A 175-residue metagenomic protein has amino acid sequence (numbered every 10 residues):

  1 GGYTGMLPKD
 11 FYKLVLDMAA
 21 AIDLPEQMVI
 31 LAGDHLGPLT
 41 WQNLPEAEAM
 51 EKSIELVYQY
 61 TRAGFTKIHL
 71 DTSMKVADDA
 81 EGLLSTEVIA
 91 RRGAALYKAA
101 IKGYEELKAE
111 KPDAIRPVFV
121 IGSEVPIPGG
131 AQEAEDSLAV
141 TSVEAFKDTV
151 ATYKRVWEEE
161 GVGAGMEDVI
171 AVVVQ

Functional and structural regions predicted by a protein language model:
G1, Q27-H35, T66-T72, P117-S123 (+1 more regions): Hydrophobic faces of well-ordered beta-strands that scaffold small-molecule active sites in alpha/beta enzyme cores
G1-P8, L70-L84: Glycine-rich, proline-tolerant flexible connector loops at the mouths of alpha/beta enzymes
G2-D17, W41-Q59, A90-A94: Glycine-rich anion/phosphate-binding loops
Y12-I30, T61-R62, K102-A114, R155-E167: Acidic (Asp/Glu)-rich catalytic clusters
A32-K52, D136-T141: Active-site mouth loops of central-metabolism enzymes
A49-I68, T86-K111, D148-E159: An active-site-proximal structural segment forming one wall of the substrate-binding cleft that immediately precedes
M74, E81-A100, V118-I127: Glycine-rich, mobile lid/loop segments that gate access to catalytic sites or pores
I89, V120-V156, G163-V173: Active-site loop/helix belt of alpha/beta enzymes
